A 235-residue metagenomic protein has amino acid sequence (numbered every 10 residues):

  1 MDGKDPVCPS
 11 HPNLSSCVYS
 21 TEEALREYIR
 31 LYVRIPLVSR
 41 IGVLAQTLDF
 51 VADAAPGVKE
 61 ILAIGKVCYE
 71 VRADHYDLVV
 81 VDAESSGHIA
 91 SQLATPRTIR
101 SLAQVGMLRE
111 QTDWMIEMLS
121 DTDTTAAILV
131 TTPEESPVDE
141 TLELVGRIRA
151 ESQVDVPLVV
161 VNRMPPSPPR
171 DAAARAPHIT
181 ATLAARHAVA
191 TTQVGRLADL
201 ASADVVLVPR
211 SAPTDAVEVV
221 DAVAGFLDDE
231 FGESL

Functional and structural regions predicted by a protein language model:
M1, A83, T132-P133, R210-S211: Structural motif
M1-V80, S86-E117: Nucleotide-state-sensitive switch-loop elements of NTP-binding domains
C17-V18, L129, L207-P209: Structural signal for conserved beta-strand scaffold positions within catalytic alpha/beta enzyme cores
V51, I99, I128-L129, P177 (+1 more regions): Short coil/turn segments at secondary-structure junctions
V80, I128-V130, V160: Structural motif
A83-E84, M164: Conserved Walker B
S85-H88, E134-P137: Gly/Ser/Thr-rich loops at beta-strand to alpha-helix junctions that form or flank small-molecule/cofactor-binding
S120, T124, E135-L235: C-terminal lobe/tail of nucleotide-utilizing enzymes
